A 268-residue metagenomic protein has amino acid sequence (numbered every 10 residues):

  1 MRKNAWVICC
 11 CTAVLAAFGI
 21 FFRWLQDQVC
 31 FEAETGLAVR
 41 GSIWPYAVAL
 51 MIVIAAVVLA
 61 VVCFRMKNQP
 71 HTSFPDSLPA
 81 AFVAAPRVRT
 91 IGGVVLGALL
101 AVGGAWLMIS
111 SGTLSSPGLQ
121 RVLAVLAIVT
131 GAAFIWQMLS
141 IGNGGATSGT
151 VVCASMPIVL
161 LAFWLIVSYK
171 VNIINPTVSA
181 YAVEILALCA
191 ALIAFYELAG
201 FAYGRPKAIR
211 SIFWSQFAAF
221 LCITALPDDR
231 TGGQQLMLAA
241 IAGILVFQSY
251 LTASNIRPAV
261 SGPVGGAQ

Functional and structural regions predicted by a protein language model:
M1-A127: N-terminal topogenic module of multi-pass integral membrane proteins
N4, N68, N143, N172-N175 (+1 more regions): Detector for Asparagine
N4-V7, A13-W24, Y46-V61, Y181-Q268: C-terminal transmembrane-bundle signature of multipass membrane proteins, characterized by strong activation on
T12-G19, R87-L107, V122-W136, V151-S168 (+2 more regions): Alpha-helical transmembrane segments of multi-pass integral membrane proteins
W24-A47, W106-L126, G142-G149, I166-I185 (+2 more regions): Membrane-helix interface and helix-disruption motif detector
I54-H71, G131-I141, L192-A199: Canonical alpha-helical transmembrane segments
T72-A85, S115, L139-V151, G200-I209: Membrane-interface helix-boundary motifs at transmembrane edges
D76, A80, K170, I174-T177 (+2 more regions): Amphipathic, alpha-helical segments enriched in basic
